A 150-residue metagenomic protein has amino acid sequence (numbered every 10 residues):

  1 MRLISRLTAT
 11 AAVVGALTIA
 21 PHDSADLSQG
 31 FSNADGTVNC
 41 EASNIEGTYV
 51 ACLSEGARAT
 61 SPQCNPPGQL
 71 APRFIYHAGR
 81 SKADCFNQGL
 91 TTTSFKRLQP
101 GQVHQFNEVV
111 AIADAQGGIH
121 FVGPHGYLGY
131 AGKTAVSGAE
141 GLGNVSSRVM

Functional and structural regions predicted by a protein language model:
L3, A9, A71-F74: Intrinsically disordered, low-complexity segments used for protein-protein interactions
L3-R6, V13-S32, T37: C-terminal region of N-terminal signal peptides and the immediate post-cleavage residues of exported proteins
I19, A34, N44-E46, Q105 (+1 more regions): Short loop/turn positions at the edges of beta-strands in beta-sheet-rich folds
S24-Q69: Extracytoplasmic low-complexity, Pro/Thr/Ser/Ala/Gly-rich segments that lie immediately after a secretion/anchoring
D26, G79, A113-G117: A short, compositionally biased
E41, T91-G138: Extracytosolic low-complexity repeat regions of secreted or lipid-anchored proteins
L53-Q99, K133-M150: A low-complexity, Ser/Thr/Gly/Pro-enriched, surface-exposed linker/loop concept that marks segments flanking
